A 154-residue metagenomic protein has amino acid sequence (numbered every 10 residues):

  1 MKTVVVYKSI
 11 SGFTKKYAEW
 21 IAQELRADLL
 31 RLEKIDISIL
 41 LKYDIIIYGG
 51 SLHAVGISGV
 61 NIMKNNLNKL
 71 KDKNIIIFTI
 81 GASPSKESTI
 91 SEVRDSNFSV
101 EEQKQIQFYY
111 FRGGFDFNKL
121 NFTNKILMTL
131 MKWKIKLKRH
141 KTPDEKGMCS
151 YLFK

Functional and structural regions predicted by a protein language model:
M1-D72: N-terminal beta1-alpha1-beta2 submodule of the flavodoxin-like/Rossmannoid cofactor-binding fold
E24-D28, V55-K154: FMN-binding flavodoxin-like domain, especially the glycine-rich phosphate-binding loop
